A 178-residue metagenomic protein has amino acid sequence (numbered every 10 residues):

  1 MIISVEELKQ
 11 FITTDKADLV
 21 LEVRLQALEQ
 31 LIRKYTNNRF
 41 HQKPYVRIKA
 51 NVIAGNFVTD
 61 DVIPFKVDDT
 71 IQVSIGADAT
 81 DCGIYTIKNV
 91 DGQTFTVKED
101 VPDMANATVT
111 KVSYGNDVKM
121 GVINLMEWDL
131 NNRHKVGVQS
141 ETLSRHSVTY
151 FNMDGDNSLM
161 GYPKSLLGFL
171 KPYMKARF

Functional and structural regions predicted by a protein language model:
M1-M120, R133, D156-F178: Conserved short "hinge" loops at termini or chain/domain junctions
M126: Short Cys/His-centered divalent metal-binding micro-motifs
V136-G155: Contiguous, low-complexity intrinsically disordered segments that are highly enriched in charged residues
